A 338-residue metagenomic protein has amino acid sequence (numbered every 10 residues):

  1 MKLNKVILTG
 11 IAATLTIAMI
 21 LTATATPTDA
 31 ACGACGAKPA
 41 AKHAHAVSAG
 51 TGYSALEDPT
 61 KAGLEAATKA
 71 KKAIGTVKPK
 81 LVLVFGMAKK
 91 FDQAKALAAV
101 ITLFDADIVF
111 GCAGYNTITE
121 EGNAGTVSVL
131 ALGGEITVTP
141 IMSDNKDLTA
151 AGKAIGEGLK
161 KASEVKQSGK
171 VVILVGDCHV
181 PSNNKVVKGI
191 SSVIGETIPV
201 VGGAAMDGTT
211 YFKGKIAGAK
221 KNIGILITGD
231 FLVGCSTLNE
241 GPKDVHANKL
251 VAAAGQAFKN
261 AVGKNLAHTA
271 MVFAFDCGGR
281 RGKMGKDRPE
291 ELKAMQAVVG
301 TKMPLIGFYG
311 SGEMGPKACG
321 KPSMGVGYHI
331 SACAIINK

Functional and structural regions predicted by a protein language model:
M1-K5: Positively charged n-region of N-terminal signal peptides that target proteins for export
V6-I11, I74: A ubiquitous, low-specificity "background" feature that marks scattered single residues across proteins without
G10-T22: Bacterial N-terminal signal peptides
T22-A23, A294: A generic membrane alpha-helix/interface feature
A23-A30: Boundary at the C-terminal end of the N-terminal hydrophobic targeting segment
A30-K338: Hydrophobic alpha/beta core scaffold segments
